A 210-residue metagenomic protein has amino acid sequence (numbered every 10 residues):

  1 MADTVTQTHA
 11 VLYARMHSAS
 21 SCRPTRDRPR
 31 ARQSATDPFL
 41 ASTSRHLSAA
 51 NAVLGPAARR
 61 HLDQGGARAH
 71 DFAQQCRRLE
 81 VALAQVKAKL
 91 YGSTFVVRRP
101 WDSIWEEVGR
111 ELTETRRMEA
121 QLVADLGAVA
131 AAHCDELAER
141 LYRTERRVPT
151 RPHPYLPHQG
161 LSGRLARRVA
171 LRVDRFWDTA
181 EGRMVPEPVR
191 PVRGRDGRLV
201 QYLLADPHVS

Functional and structural regions predicted by a protein language model:
M1-S210: Small-residue-biased structural context
